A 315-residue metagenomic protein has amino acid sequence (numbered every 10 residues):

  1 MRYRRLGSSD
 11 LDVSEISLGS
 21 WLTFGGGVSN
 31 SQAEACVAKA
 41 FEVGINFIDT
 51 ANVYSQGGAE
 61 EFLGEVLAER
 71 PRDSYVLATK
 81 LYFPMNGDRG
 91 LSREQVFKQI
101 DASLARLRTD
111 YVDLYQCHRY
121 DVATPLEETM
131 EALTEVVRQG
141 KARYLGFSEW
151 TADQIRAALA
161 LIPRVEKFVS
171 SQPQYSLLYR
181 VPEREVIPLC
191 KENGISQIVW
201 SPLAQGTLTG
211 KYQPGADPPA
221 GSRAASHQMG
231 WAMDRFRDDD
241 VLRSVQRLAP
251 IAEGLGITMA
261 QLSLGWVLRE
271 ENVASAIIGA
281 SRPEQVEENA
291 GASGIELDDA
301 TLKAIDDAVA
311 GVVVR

Functional and structural regions predicted by a protein language model:
M1-Y75: N-terminal binding-site loop/beta-alpha segment at the start of enzyme catalytic domains that lines or forms
S8-D10, G64-S74, L104-R108, V137 (+1 more regions): Acidic (Asp/Glu)-rich catalytic clusters
L18, T50, T79, L114-C117 (+4 more regions): Conserved beta-strand positions
S20-S31, L81-Q95, H118, A123: Active-site mouth loops of central-metabolism enzymes
L22, N52-Y54, L81-M85, Q116-D121 (+4 more regions): Active-site-proximal loop/turn and secondary-structure-junction residues that shape catalytic pockets, frequently
V28-A40, L91-L107, I155-R156: Short, acidic/polar
L104-A123: Active-site groove signature of glycoside hydrolases
T124-V312: Beta/alpha (TIM)-barrel catalytic core signal, keyed to glycine-rich beta->alpha loops juxtaposed to Asp/Glu that bind
